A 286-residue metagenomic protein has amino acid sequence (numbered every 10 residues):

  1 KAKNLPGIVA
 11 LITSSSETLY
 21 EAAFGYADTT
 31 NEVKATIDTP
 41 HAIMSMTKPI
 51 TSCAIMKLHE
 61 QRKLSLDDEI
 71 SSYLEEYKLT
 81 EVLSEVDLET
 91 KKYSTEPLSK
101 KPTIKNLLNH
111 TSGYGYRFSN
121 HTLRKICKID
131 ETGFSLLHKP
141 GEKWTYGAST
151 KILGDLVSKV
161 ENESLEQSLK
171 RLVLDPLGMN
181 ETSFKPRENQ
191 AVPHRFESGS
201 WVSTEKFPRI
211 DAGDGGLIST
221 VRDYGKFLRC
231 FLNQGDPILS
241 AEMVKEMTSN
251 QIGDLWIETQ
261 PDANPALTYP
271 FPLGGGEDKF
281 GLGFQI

Functional and structural regions predicted by a protein language model:
K1, H59, F231-L232: Hydrophobic residues in alpha-helical segments
K1-I43, K63-S65, L79-D87, G133 (+1 more regions): Short, conserved catalytic-motif segment at the N-terminal edge
G7-V9, E69, K143, S183: Residues at or immediately flanking beta-strands
L11-T13, E69, S168-R171: Outer-envelope exported proteins of Gram-negative bacteria
S14, I70, K185-N189: Short, solvent-exposed turn/loop segments enriched in Gly/Ser/Thr/Pro and often Arg
S16, A42-I70, T150-S158, Y224-F227: Active-site SXXK
S71-T80: Acidic helix-start/capping segments at beta-turn-to-alpha-helix junctions
L79-I286: Short, surface-exposed loop or secondary-structure junction motifs that flank catalytic or metal-binding residues
